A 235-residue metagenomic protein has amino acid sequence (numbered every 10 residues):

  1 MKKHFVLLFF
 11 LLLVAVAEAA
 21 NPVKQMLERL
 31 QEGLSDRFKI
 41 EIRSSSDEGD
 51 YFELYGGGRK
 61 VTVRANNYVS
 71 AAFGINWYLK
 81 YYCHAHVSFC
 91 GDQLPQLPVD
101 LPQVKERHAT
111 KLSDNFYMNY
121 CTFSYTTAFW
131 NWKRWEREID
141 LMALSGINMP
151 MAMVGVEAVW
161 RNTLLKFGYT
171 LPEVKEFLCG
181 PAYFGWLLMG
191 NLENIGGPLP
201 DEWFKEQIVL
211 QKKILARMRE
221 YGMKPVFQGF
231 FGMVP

Functional and structural regions predicted by a protein language model:
K2-H4, A85-F89, I147-A152: Short secondary-structure capping/junction motifs at helix and strand boundaries
H4-V14: Sec-dependent N-terminal signal peptides
F9, G74, P235: Active-site-proximal flexible loops/turns
L12-L13, W77, F230: Alpha-helical transmembrane segments and their juxtamembrane interfaces
V16-A19, P235: Short, intrinsically disordered, charge-balanced linker/junction segments flanking boundaries in proteins
A19-L112: Contiguous, structured surface segment used for ligand recognition
I42-S45, G57-R64, Y68, Q93-L94 (+2 more regions): Aromatic-lined carbohydrate-binding surfaces of glycoside hydrolases
